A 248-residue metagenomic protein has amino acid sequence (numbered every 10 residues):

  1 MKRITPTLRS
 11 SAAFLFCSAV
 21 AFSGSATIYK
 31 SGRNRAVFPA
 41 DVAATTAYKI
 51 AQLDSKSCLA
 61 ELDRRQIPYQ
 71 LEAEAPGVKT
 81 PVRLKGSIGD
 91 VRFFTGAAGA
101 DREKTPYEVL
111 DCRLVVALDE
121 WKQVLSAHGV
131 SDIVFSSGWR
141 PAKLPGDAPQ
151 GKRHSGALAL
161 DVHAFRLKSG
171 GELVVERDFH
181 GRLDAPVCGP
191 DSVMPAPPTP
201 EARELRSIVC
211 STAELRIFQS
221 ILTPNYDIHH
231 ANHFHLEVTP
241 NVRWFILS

Functional and structural regions predicted by a protein language model:
R3-A12: Bacterial N-terminal signal peptides that target proteins for export
S11-A21: Bacterial N-terminal signal peptides
I28-G32, A40, V82, G151 (+2 more regions): Catalytic cores and adjacent binding grooves of peptidoglycan-active enzymes
A43-K49, R102-D111, A148-P149, V175-E176 (+1 more regions): Second-shell loop/turn segments in exported
T45-F135: Active-site acidic/histidine clusters and adjacent loop/turn architecture that either coordinate catalytic ions
Y69-A75, G129-G138, L173, I217-I228: Surface-exposed patches in mature extracellular/periplasmic domains of secreted proteins
V109-V116, W121-D132, A142-P145, Q150-G171: Mid-length scaffold segments of soluble, non-membrane domains
